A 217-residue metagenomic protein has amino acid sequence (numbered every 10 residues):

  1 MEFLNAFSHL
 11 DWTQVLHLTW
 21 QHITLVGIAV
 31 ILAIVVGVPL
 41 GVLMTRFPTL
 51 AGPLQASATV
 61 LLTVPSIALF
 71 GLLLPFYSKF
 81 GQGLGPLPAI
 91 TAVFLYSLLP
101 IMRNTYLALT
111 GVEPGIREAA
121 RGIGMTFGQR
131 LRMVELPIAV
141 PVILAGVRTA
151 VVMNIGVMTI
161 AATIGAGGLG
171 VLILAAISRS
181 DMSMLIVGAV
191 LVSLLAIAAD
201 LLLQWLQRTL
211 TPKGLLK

Functional and structural regions predicted by a protein language model:
M1-V30, Y77: Periplasmic/extracellular loop-to-transmembrane helix junction in inner-membrane transport proteins
H17-L25, L72-P100, V140, M184 (+1 more regions): Loop-to-helix entry region at the N-terminal start of transmembrane alpha-helices in multi-pass membrane transporters
H17-Q21, G52-T59, L107, G111-G122 (+3 more regions): Short amphipathic alpha-helical coupling elements at transmembrane boundaries
I23, G27, I31-P39, L43 (+5 more regions): Generic alpha-helical transmembrane segments of integral inner-membrane proteins, especially permease/transport modules
L40-L73, V93, R103-L107: Cytoplasmic-entry segments and transmembrane alpha-helices of multi-pass inner-membrane transporters
P75, V157-V192, T211, K217: Glycine-rich helix-loop "coupling/hinge" segments at transmembrane-helix boundaries in multipass transporters
T91, Y106-T110, P114, G122 (+2 more regions): C-terminal transmembrane helix and the adjacent membrane-cytosol boundary/short C-terminal tail of inner/organellar
F127-I160, S183, V187, A199: Transmembrane alpha-helices
